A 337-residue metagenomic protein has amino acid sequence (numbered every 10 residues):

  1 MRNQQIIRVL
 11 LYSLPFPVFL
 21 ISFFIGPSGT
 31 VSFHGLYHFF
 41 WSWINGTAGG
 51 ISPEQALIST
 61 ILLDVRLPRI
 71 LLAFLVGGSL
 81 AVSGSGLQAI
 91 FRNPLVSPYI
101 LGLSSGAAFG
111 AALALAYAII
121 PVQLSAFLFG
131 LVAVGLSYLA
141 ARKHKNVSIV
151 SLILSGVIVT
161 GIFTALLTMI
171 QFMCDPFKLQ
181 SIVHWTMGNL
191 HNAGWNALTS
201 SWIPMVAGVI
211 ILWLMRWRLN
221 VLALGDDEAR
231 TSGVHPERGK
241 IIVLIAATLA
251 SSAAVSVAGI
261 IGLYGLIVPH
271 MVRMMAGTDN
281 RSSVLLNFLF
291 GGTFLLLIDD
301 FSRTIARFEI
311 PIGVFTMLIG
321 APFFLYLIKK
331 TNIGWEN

Functional and structural regions predicted by a protein language model:
M1-N337: Alpha-helical transmembrane segments in inner-membrane proteins
